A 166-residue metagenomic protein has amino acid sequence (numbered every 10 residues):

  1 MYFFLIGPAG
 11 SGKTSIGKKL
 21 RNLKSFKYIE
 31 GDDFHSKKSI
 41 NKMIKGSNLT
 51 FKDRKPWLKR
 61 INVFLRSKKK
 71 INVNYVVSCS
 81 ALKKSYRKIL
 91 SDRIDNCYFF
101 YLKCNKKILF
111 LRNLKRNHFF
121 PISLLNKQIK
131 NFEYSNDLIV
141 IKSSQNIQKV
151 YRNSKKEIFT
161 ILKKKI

Functional and structural regions predicted by a protein language model:
L5: Hydrophobic anchor at the beta1->P-loop junction of P-loop NTPases
P8: P-loop (Walker A) phosphate-binding loop of NTP-binding proteins
S11: ATP-binding Walker
T14: Walker A/P-loop
K18-V63: Conserved substrate/cofactor phosphate-moiety recognition/catalytic segment in nucleotide-dependent phosphotransferases
K42, S47, R93-N136: A glycine- and Lys/Arg-enriched "phosphate-lid" helix/loop adjacent to the NTP-binding pocket of small-molecule kinases
K52-I94, Y98, L102: Glycine-rich phosphate-binding loop used to anchor ATP phosphates in small-molecule kinases, encompassing both
K115-E157, I161-L162, I166: Small-molecule kinase domains that catalyze NTP-dependent phosphoryl transfer to phosphate-bearing small molecules
